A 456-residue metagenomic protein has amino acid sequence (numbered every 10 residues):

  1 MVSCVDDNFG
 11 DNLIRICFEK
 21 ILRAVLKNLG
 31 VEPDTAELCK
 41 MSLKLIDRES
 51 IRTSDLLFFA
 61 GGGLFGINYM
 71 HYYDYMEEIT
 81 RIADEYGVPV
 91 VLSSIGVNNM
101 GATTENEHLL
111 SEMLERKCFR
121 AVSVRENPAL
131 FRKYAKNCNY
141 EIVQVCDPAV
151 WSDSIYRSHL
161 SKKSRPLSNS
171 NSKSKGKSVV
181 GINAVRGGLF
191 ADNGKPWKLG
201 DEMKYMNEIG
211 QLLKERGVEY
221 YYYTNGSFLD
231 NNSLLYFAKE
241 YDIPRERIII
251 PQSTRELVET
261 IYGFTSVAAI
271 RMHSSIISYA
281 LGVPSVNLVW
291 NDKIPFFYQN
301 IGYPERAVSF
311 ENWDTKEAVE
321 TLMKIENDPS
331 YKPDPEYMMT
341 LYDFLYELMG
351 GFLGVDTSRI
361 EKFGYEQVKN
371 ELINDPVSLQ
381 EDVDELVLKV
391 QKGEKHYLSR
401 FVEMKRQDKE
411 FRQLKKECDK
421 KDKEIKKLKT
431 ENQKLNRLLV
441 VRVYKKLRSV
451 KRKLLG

Functional and structural regions predicted by a protein language model:
M1-L114, Q144-V185, L189-D192: Aromatic- and Gly/Pro-rich donor/ligand-binding loops that form nucleotide- or phosphate-bearing donor binding pockets
I14, K173-K175, I182-Y223: Conserved catalytic-core segment of nucleotide-activated headgroup transferases in glycan assembly
L92-T104, A184, L213-E256: Catalytic donor nucleotide-activated moiety binding site of glycosyltransferases and closely related
A121-N139: A short, active-site helix/loop in glycosyltransferases that binds the activated sugar's phosphate group
I142-A149, D153-S154, L235-A238, P244-A269: Donor nucleotide-activated moiety binding/catalytic core segment of transferases that use nucleotide-activated donors
K195-K198, Y303-Q380: Leloir-type glycosyltransferase catalytic cores
L257-Q299: A donor-sugar binding/catalytic signature common to diverse glycosyltransferases and related nucleotide-sugar
S358-G456: Boundary detector for helix-to-coil junctions that initiate low-complexity/charged tails
